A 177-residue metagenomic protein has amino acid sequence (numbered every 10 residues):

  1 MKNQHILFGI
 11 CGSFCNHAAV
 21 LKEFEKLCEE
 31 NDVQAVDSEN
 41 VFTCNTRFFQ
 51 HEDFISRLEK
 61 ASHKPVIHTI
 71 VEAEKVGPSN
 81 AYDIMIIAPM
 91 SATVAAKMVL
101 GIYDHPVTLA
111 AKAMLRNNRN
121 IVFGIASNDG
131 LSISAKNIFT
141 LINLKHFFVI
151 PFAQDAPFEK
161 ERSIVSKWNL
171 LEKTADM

Functional and structural regions predicted by a protein language model:
M1-I121, A126-M177: A cross-family phosphate/adenosyl-ligand binding-site feature
